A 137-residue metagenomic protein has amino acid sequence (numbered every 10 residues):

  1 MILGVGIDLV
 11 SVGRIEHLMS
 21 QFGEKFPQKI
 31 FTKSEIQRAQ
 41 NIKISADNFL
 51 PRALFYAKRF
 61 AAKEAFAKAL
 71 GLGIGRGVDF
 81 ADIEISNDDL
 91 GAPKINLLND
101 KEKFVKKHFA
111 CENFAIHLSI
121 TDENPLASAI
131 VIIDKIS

Functional and structural regions predicted by a protein language model:
M1-S137: Core catalytic alpha/beta fold that binds nucleotide/phospho-ligands
